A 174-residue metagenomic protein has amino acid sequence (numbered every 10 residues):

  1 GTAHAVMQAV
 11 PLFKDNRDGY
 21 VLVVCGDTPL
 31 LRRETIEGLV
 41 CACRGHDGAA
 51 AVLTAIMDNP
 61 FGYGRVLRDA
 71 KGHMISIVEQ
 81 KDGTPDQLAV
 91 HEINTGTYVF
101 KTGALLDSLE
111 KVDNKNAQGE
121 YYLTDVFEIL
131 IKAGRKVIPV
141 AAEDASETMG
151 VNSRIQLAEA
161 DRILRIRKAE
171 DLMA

Functional and structural regions predicted by a protein language model:
G1-H73, T95, V99-V112: Conserved beta-loop-beta/alpha segment of the NTase-like Rossmann-fold superfamily that binds/positions NTPs
I75-R165: Catalytic-core segments of class I nucleotidyltransferases/pyrophosphorylases that form NMP-activated intermediates
D171-A174: Extended beta-solenoid/beta-helix repeat architectures
